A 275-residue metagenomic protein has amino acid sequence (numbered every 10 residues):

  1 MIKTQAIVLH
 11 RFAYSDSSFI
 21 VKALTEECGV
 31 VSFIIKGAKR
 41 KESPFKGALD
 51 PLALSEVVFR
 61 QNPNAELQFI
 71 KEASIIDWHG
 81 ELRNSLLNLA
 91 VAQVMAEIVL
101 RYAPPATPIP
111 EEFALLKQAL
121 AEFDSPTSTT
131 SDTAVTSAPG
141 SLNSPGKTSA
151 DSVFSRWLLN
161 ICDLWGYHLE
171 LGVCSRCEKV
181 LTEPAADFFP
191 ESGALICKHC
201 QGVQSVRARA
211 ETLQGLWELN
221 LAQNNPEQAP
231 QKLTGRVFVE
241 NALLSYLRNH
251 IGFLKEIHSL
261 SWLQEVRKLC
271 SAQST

Functional and structural regions predicted by a protein language model:
M1-T275: Non-catalytic alpha-helical scaffolds and adjoining flexible linkers that form interface surfaces for assembly
